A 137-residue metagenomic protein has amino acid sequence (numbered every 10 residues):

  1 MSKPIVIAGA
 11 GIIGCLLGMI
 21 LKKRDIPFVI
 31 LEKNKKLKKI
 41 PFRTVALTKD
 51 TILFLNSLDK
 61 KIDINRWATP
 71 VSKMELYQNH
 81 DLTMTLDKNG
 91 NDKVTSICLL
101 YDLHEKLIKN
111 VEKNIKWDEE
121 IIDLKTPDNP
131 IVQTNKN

Functional and structural regions predicted by a protein language model:
M1-I13: Beta1/beta-strand and adjacent pyrophosphate-binding region of the FAD-binding site in flavoprotein oxidoreductases
K3, I26, P130: Nucleotide donor/acceptor-binding cores
K3-I5, L37-K39, V94: Short, contiguous strand/loop micro-motifs
A8, I20-R43: Glycine-rich FAD pyrophosphate-binding loop
C15-L16, D50: Short alpha-helical segment within the catalytic ATP-binding CA
G18-M19, I108: A generic structural signal for short, well-ordered alpha-helical segments in conserved domains
T44-R66: N-terminal glycine-rich dinucleotide-binding loop that anchors FAD/FMN and/or NAD(P) in oxidoreductases
L53-S57, W67-N137: Conserved N-terminal helical subregion
